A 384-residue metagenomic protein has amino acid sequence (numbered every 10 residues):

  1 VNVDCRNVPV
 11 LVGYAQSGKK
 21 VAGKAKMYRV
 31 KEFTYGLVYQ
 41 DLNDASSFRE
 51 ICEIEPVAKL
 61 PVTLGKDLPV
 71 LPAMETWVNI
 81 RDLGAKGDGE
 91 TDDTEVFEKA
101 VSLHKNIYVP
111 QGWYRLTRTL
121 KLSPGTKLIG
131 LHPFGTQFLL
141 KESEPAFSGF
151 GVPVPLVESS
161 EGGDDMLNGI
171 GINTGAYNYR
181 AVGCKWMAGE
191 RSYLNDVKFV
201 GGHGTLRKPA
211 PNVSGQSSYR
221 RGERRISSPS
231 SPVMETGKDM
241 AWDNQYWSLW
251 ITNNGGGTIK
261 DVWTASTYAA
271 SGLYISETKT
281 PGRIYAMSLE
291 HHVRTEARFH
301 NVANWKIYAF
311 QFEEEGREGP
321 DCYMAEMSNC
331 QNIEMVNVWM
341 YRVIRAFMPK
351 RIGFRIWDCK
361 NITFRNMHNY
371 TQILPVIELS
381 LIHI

Functional and structural regions predicted by a protein language model:
V1-N106, P133-N168, N173-A176, R180-G183 (+5 more regions): Extracellular "leader-to-stem" segments immediately downstream of a signal peptide or signal-anchor in secreted/lumenal
C5, H104, S123-P124, P133 (+15 more regions): Parallel beta-helix/beta-solenoid
D92, Y108-G112, L120, G175-A176 (+4 more regions): Short, glycine/acidic-rich beta->alpha junctions
F97-V101, Y114-P124, L128, V182-W186 (+5 more regions): Short, T/G/N/S-enriched strand-turn elements that build extracellular solenoid repeat scaffolds
G112, R118-K141, D165: Beta-solenoid repeat scaffold
M234-E235, A265-S276: Beta-propeller and closely related beta-pinwheel folds
Q311: Glycine-rich nucleotide/cofactor/substrate-binding loop typically near the N-terminus or early in the first domain
